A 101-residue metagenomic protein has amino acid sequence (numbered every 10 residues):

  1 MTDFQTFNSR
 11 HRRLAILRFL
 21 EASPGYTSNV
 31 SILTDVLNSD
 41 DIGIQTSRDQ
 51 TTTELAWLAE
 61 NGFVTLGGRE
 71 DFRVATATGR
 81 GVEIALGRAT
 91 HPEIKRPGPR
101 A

Functional and structural regions predicted by a protein language model:
M1-T27: Short alpha-helical segments that sit at the start of domains
L20, S31, T46: Short, basic/aromatic recognition patches that contact phosphate-bearing ligands
Y26-L37: Short acidic, hydrophobic short linear motifs in intrinsically disordered regions
I44-E60: Short amphipathic alpha-helical interaction segments
A59-R69: A short, conserved structural fragment
D71-A77: Minor-groove-contacting beta-hairpin "wing" of winged helix-turn-helix DNA-binding domains
G79-A101: Short, amphipathic alpha-helical interaction segments positioned at domain boundaries
